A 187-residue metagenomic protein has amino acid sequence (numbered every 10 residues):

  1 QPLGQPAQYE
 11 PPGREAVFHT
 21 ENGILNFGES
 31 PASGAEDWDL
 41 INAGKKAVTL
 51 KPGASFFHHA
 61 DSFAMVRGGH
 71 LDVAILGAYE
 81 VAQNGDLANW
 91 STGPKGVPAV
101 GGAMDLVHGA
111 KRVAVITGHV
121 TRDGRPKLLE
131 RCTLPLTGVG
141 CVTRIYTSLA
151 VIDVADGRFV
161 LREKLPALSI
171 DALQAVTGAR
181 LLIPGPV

Functional and structural regions predicted by a protein language model:
Q1-N26: N-terminal low-complexity or amphipathic/hydrophobic leaders
N26-P186: Conserved phosphate- and dinucleotide-binding cores of soluble alpha/beta proteins, encompassing both enzyme active
